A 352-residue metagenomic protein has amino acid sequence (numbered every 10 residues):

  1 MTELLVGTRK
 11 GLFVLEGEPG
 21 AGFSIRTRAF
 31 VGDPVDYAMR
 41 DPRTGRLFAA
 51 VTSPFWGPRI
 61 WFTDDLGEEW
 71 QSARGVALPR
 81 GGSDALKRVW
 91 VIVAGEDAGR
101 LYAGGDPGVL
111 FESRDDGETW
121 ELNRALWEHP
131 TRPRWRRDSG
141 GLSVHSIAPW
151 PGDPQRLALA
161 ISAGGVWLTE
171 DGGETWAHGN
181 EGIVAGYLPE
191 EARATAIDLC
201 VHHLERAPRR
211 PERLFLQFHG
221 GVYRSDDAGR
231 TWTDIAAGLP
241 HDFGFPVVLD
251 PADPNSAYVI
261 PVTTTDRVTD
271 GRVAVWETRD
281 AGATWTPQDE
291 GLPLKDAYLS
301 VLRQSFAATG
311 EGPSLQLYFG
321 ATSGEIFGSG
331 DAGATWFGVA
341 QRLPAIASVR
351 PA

Functional and structural regions predicted by a protein language model:
M1-A352: Extracellular glycan-interacting surfaces
